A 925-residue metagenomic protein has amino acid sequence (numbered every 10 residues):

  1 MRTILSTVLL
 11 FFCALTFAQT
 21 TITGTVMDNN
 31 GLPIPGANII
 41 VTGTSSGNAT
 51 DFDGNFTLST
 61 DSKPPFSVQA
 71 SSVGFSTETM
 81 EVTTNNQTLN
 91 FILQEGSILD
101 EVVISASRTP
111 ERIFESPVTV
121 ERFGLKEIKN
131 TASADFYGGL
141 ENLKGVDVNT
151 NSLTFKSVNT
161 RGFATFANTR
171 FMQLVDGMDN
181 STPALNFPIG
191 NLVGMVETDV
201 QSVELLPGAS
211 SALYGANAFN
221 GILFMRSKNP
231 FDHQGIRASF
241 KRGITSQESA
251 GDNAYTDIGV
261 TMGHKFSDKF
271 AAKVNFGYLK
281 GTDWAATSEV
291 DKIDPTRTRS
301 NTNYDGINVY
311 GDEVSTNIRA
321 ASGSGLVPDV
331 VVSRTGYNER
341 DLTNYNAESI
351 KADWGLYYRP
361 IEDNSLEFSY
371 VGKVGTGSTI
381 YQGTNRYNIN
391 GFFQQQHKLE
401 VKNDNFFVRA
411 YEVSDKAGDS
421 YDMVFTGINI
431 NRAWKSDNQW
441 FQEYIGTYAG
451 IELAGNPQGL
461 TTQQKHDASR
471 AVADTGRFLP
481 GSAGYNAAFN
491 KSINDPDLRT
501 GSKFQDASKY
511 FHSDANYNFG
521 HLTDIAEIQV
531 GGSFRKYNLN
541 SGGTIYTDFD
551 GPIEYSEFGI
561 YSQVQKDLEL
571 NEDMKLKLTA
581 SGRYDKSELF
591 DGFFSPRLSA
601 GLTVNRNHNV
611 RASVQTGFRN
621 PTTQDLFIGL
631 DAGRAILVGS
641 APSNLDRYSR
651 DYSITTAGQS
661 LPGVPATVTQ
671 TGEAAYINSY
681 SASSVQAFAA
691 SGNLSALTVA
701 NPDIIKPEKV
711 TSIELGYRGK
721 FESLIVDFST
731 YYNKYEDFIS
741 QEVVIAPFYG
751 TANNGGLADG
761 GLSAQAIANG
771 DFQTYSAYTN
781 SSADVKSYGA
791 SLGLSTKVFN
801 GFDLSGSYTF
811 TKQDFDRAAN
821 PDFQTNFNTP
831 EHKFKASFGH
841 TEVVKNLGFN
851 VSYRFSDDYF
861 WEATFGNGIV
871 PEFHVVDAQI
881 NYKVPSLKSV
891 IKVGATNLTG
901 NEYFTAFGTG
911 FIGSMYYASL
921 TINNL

Functional and structural regions predicted by a protein language model:
M27-L32, A37-T42, S67-F75, T83-K129: Short, acidic, small-residue-rich periplasmic hinge/interaction motif at the N-terminus of Gram-negative outer-membrane
S45-N55: Short, acidic Ser/Thr/Gly-rich low-complexity loop/linker segments typical of extracellular and cell-surface proteins
T57-S59, N180-A209: Short acidic/polar hinge/loop motifs at secondary-structure boundaries that mediate gating or recognition
S59, V120, Y137-D179, Q201-S202: Extracytoplasmic beta-strand/coil segments of soluble accessory domains associated with Gram-negative outer-membrane
T88-I92, F136-G139, K156-G162, F171-D176 (+4 more regions): N-terminal periplasmic accessory domains that precede and gate Gram-negative outer-membrane beta-barrel machines
T169, T182, T198-Q201, A212-S288 (+1 more regions): Outer-membrane beta-barrel translocator/receptor signature
G263-K269, N275-L279, A347-S349, F393-K402 (+6 more regions): Conserved C-terminal beta-signal and adjacent last beta-strands/turns of outer-membrane beta-barrel proteins
L570-E572, I725, S729-F860, T921-N923: Gram-negative outer-membrane beta-barrel transporters
